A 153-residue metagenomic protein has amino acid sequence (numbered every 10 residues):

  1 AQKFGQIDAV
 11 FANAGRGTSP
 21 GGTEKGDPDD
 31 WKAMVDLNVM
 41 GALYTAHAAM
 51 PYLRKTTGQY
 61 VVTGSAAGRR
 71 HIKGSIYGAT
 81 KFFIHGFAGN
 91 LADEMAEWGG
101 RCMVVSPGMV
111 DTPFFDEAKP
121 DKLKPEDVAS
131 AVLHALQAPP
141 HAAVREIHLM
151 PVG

Functional and structural regions predicted by a protein language model:
A1-G5: Conserved amphipathic alpha-helix within the SDR
A14-S19: Conserved NAD(P)H cofactor-binding loop of Rossmann-fold oxidoreductase domains
G21-T23, D27-K32: Substrate-binding pocket helix/loop in short-chain dehydrogenase/reductase
A46, T80: Active-site helix of classical SDR
S65: Residue(s) in the substrate-gating loop at a strand-loop-helix junction that position the organic substrate next
R70-K73, N90-G100: Active-site-adjacent segment of SDR/Rossmann-fold oxidoreductases
G100, V104-V105, K119-G153: C-terminal helical subdomain
